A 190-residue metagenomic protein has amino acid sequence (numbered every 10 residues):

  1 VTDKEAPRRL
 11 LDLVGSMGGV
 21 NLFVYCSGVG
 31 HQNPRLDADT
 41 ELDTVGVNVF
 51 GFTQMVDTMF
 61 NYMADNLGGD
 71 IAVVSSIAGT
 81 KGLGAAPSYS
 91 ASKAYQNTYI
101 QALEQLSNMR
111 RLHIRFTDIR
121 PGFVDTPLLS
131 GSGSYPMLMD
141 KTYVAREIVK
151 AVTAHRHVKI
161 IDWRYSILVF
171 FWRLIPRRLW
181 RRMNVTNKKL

Functional and structural regions predicted by a protein language model:
V1-E5: Rossmann-fold cofactor-recognition segment
C26-Q32: Conserved NAD(P)H cofactor-binding loop of Rossmann-fold oxidoreductase domains
N33-G46: Short alpha-helical oligomerization interface
V56, S92: Active-site helix of classical SDR
S76: Residue(s) in the substrate-gating loop at a strand-loop-helix junction that position the organic substrate next
L83-P87: Active-site loop immediately N-terminal to the catalytic Tyr-X3-Lys motif of short-chain dehydrogenase/reductase
D118, G133-V169: C-terminal helical subdomain
